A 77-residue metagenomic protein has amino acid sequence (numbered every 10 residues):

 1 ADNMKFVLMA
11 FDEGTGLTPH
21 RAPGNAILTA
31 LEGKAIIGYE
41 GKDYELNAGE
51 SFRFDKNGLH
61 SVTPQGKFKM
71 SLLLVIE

Functional and structural regions predicted by a protein language model:
A1-T15, L73-E77: A short glycine-rich, His/Asp/Glu-containing loop-to-beta-strand
M9, L17-A22, T63-P64: Short histidine-centered beta-strand/loop micro-motifs that create catalytic or ligand/metal-coordination sites
G24-I36, E40: Glycine- and acidic-residue-biased ligand/ion/polar-headgroup-sensing regions
L31-E32, N47-A48, G66: A cytosolic small-molecule/anion-sensing beta-strand core signal
K34-I36, D43, L59, K69: Structural motif
G41-K56: Short acidic-glycine-tyrosine-enriched beta hairpin
K56-E77: Ligand-binding loop in jelly-roll beta-barrel domains
